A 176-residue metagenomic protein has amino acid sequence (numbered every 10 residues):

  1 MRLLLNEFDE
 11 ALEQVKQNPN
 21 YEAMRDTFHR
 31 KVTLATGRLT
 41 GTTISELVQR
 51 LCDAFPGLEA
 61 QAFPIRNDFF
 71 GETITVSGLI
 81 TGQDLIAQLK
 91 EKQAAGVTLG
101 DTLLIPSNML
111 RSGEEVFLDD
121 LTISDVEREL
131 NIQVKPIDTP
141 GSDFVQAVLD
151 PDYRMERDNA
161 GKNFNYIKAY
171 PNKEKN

Functional and structural regions predicted by a protein language model:
M1-N176: Auxiliary Fe-S-binding modules of radical SAM enzymes
